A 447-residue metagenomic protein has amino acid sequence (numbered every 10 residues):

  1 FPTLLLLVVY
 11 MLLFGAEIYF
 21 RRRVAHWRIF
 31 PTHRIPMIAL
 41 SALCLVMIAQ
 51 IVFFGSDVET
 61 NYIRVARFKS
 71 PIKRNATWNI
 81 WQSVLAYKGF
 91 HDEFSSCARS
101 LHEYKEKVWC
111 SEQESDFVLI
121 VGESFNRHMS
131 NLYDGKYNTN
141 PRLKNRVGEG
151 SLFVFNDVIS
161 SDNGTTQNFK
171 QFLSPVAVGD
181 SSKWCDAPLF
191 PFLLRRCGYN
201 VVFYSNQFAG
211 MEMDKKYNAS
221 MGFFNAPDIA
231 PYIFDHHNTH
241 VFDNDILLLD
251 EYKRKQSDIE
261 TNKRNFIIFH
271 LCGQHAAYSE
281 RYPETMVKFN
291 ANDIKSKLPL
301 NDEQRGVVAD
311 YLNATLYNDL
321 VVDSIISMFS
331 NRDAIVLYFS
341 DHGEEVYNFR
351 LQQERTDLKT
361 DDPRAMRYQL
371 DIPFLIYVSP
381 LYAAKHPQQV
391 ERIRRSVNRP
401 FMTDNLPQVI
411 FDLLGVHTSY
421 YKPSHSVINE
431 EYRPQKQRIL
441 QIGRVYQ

Functional and structural regions predicted by a protein language model:
F1-K69: Transmembrane and membrane-interface helices of multi-pass, inner-membrane envelope-modifying transferases
L45-V46, Q50-L119, S124-K295, D371 (+2 more regions): Active-site-proximal alpha/beta segments of enzymes that process anionic O-linked groups
V108, D250-Q256, N292-Y338, D361 (+2 more regions): A long, amphipathic alpha-helix that forms part of the scaffold/cap immediately adjacent to metal-dependent active
V121-F125, Y338-G343: DG-centered beta-turn motif at the end of beta-strands
D134-N138, F339-H386, P423: Histidine-centered active-site microenvironments of extracellular/periplasmic hydrolases and transferases
Q171, P231-F234, S296-V307, K385-R392: Short glycine/proline-rich turn/loop motifs
S181-P188, R305-N318, K359-I372, A383-I410 (+1 more regions): A short beta-strand-to-alpha-helix junction
N348-R350, V390-V397, F401-T403, L414-Q447: Polar, surface-exposed loop/tail segments that function as active-site lids or cofactor/substrate-recognition elements
